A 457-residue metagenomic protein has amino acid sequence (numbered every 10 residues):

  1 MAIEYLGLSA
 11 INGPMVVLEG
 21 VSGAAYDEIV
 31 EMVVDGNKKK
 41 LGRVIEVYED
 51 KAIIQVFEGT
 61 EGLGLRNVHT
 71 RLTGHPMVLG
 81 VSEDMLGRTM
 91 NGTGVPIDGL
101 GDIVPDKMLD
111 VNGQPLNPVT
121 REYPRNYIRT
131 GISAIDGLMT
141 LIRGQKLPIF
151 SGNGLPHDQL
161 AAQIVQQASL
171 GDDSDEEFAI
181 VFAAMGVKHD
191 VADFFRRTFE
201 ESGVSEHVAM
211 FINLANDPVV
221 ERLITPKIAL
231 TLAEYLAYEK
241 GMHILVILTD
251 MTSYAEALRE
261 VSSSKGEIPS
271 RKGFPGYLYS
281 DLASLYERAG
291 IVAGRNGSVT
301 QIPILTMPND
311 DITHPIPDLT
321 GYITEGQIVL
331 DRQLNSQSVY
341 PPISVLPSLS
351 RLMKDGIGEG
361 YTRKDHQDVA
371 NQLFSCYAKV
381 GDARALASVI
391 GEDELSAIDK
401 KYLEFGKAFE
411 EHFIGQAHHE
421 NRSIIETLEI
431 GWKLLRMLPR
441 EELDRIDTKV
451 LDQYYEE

Functional and structural regions predicted by a protein language model:
M1-E4, V16, K38-K40, H75 (+12 more regions): Residue-level detector of functional hotspots within protein domains
M1-Y5, S9-I128: Acidic-enriched and Gly/Ser
E4, N12, Y26, M85 (+7 more regions): A generic structural signal for well-ordered coil/turn residues at beta-strand boundaries that shape enzyme active-site
L8-A10, S22-A24, G36, V44-E46 (+7 more regions): A generic structural signal for short, solvent-exposed coil/turn residues that cap or connect secondary-structure
G13, G20, E46-V47, G62 (+13 more regions): Glycine-centered flexibility motif
V68-T70, M77, D84, P96-K146 (+4 more regions): P-loop NTPase nucleotide-binding/switch module
G137-E456: P-loop NTPase catalytic core
